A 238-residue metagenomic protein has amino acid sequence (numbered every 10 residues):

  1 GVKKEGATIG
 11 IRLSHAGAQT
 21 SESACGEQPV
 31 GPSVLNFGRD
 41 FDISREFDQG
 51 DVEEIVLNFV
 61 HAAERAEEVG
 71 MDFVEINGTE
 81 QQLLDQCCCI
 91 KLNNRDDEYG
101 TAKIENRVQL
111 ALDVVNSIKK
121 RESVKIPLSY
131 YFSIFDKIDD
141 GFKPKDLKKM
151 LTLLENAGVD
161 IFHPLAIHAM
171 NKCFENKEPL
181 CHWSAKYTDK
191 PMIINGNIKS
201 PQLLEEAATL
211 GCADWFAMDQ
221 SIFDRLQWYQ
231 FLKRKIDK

Functional and structural regions predicted by a protein language model:
G1-K238: Flavin-dependent oxidoreductase catalytic cores
